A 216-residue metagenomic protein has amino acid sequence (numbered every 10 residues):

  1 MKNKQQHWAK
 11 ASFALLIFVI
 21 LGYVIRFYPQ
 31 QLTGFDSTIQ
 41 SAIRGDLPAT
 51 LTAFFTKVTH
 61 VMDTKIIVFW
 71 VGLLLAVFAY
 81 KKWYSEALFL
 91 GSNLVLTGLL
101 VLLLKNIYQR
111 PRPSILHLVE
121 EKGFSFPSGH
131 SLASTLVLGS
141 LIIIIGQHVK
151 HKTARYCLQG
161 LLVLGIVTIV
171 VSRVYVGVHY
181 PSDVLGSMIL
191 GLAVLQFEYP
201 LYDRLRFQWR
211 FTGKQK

Functional and structural regions predicted by a protein language model:
M1-I66, I107, R112-L118: N-terminal transmembrane-helix/juxtamembrane module of multi-pass inner/ER membrane proteins
K2-H7, K81-L90, C157: Membrane-interface helix-loop-helix junctions at transmembrane boundaries of multi-pass membrane enzymes, predominantly
N3, H117-K216: Membrane-embedded catalytic cores of phosphoryl/pyrophosphoryl-handling enzymes
L15-L16, L90, L94-G98, M188 (+1 more regions): Alpha-helical transmembrane spans of integral membrane proteins, capturing the lipid-embedded, hydrophobic core of TM
V19-Y23, L96-L102, L164-R173: Aromatic-anchored segments of alpha-helical transmembrane domains
G22, R26, T56, V101-K105 (+4 more regions): Membrane-water interface at transmembrane helix exits
R26-Q30, K81, Y108-Q109, K150 (+1 more regions): Short helix-capping/hinge motifs at transmembrane helix termini and TM-loop junctions
V71, Y80-H151: Membrane-interface loops
